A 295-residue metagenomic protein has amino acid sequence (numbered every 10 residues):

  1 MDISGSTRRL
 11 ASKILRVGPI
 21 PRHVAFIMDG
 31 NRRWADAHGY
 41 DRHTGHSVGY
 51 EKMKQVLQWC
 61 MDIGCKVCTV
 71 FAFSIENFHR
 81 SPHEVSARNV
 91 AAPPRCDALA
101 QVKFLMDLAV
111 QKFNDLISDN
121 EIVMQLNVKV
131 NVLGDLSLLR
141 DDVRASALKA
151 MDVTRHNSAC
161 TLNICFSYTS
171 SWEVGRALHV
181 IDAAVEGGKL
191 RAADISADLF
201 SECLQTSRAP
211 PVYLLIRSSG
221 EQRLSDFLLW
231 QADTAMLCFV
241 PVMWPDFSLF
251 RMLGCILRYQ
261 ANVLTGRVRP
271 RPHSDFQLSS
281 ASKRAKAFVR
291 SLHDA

Functional and structural regions predicted by a protein language model:
M1-A295: Flexible, compositionally biased loop and terminal segments
